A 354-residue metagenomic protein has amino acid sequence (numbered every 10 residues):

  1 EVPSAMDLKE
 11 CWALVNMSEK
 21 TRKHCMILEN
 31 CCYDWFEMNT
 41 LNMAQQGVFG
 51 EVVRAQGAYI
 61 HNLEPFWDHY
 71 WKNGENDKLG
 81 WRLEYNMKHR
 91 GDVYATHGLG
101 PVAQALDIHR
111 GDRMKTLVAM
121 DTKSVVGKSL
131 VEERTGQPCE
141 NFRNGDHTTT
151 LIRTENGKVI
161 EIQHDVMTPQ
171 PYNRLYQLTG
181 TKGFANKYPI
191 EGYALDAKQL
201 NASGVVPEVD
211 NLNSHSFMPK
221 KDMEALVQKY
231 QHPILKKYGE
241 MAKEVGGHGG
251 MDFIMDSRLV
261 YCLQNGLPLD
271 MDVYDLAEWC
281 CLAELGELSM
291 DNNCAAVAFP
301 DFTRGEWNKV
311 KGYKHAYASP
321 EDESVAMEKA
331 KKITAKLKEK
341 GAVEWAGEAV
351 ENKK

Functional and structural regions predicted by a protein language model:
E1, C25-E29, E161-Q163: Short catalytic-loop micro-motif centered on adjacent basic/acidic residues
S4-H24: Rossmann-fold NAD(P)-binding glycine/threonine-rich loop
L14, T40, L285: Aromatic/hydrophobic pocket-lining residues that form π-stacking "cages" and hydrophobic walls in ligand
T21-M26, C31-F142: Predominantly a Rossmann-like dinucleotide-binding segment in NAD(P)-dependent oxidoreductases
L63-P65, T168-P171: Short glycine/serine/proline-enriched coil/turn segments at secondary-structure junctions
T96-H97, N141-D146, T154-E155, P169-Q170: A short catalytic or substrate-binding loop motif that flags glycine-/basic-rich loops and adjacent residues that bind
A103, P171-T179, N186-P189, A194-K354: C-terminal helical cap and adjacent loop that interface with cofactors, partners, or active-site loops
T150-N156, G180: Active-site beta-strand termini and strand-to-loop segments that position acidic
